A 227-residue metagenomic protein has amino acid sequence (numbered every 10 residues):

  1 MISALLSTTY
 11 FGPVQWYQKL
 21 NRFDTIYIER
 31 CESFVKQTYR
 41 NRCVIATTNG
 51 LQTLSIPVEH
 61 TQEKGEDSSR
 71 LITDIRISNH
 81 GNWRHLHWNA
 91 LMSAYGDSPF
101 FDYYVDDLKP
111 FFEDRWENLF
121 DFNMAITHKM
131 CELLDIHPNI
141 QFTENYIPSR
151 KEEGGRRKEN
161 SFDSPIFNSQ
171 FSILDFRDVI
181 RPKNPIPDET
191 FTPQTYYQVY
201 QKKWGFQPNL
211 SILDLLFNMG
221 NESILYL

Functional and structural regions predicted by a protein language model:
M1-K151, R157-L227: Residues lining hydrophobic/aromatic ligand-binding pockets adjacent to catalytic sites
